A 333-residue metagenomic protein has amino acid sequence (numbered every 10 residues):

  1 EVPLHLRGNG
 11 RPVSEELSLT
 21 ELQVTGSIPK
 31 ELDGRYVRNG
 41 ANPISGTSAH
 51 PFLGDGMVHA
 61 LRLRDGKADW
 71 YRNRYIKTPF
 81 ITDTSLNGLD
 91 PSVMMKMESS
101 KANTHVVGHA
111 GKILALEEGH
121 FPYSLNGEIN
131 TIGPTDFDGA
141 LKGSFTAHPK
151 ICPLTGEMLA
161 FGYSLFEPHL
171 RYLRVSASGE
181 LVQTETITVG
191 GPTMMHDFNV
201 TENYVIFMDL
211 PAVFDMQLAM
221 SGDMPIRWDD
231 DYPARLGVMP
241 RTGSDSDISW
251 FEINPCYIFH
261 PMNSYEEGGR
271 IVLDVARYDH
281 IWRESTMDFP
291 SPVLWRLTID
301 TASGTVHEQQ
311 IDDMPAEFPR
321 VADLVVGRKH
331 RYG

Functional and structural regions predicted by a protein language model:
E1-G333: Beta-propeller domains
